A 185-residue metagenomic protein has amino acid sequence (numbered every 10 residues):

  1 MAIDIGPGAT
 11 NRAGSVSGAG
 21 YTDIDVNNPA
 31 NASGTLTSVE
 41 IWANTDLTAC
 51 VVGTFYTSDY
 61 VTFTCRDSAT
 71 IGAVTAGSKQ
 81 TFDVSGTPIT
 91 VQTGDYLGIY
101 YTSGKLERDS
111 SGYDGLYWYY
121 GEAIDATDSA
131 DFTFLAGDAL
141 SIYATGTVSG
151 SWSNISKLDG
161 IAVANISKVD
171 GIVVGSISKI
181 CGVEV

Functional and structural regions predicted by a protein language model:
M1-I71, G86-Y96, Y100-N154: Beta-sheet-rich sandwich/jelly-roll-like modules and their strand-loop junctions
I71-S78: Short proline/glycine- and polar residue-rich coil/turn motifs
K79-T87: Exposed aromatic-hydrophobic patches
V148-V185: Intrinsically disordered, compositionally biased repeat/linker segments
